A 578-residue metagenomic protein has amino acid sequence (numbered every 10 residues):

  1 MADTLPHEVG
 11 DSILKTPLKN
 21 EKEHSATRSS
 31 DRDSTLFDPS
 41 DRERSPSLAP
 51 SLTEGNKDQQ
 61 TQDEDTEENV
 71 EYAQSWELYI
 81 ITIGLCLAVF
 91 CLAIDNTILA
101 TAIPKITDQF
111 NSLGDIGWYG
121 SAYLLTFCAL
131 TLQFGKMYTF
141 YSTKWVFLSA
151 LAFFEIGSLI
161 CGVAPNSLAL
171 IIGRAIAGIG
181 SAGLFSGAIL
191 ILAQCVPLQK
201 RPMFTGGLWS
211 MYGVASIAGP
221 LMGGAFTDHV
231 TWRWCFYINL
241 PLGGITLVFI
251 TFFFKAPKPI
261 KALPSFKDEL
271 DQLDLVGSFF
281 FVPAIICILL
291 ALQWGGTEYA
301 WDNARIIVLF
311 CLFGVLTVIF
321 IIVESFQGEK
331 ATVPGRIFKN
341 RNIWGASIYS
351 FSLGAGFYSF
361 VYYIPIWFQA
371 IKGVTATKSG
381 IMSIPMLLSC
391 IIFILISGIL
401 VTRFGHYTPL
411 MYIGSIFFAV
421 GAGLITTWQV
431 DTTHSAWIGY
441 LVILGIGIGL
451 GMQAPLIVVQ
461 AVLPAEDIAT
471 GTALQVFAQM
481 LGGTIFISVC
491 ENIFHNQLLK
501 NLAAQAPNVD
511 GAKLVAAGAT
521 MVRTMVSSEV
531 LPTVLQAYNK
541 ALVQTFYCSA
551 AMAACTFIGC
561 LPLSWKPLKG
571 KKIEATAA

Functional and structural regions predicted by a protein language model:
M1-S75, L514-A516, W565-A578: Intrinsically disordered, low-complexity terminal tails of fungal membrane proteins
W76, T82-L87, C91-K105, F110-F127 (+6 more regions): Transmembrane core module of solute transporters
I106-T107, M137-Y138, C161, L170 (+6 more regions): Interfacial helix-cap and linker-helix signal at transmembrane-aqueous boundaries of multi-pass secondary transporters
D115, S149, K200-G207, D467-L474 (+1 more regions): Cytoplasmic loop-to-transmembrane helix junctions
T131-V276: Helix-loop-helix hairpins in multi-pass membrane proteins, especially solute transporters
V163-R174, T231, T427-L441, Q497-L499: Helix-loop junctions at membrane interfaces in 12-TM secondary transporters
V230-I348: Hydrophobic transmembrane-helix bundles of small-molecule transporters
I245, L456-I457, Q475-S564, K571-A578: Hydrophobic transmembrane architecture of multi-pass small-molecule transporters
